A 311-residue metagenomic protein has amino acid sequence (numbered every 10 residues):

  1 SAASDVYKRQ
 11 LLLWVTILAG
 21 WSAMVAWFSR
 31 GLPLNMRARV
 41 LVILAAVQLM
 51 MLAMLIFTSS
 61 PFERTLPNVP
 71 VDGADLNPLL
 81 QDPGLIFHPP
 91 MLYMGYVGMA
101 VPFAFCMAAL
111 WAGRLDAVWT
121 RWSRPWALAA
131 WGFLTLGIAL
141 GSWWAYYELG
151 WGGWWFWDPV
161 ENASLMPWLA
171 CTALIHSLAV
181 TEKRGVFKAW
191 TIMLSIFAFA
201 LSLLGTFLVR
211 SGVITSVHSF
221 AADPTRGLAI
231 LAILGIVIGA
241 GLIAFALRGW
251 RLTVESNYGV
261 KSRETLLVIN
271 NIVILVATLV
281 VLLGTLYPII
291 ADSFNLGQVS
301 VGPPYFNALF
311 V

Functional and structural regions predicted by a protein language model:
S1, M24-R37, L52-P67, C106 (+5 more regions): Transmembrane alpha-helix boundary signature
A2-V6: Short, small-residue-biased leader/transition segments that mark boundaries at the very start of proteins
K8-L13, G84-A100, D158-P167: Membrane-interface loop-to-helix entry segments
W14-R30, V101-L110, W168-L178: Central hydrophobic cores of alpha-helical transmembrane segments in multi-pass inner-membrane proteins across all
M24-Q48, W111-G132, W157, V180-I196 (+2 more regions): Membrane-interfacial loop-to-helix junctions in multi-pass inner-membrane proteins
F62-P70, M94-G113, C171-H176, L208-S216 (+2 more regions): Juxtamembrane interface elements at the cytosolic ends of transmembrane helices in multi-pass membrane proteins
G141-N162, G212-I214, S219: Interfacial helix-loop-helix junctions of multi-pass membrane proteins
P159-M166, S216-V311: Contiguous transmembrane helix-bundle modules in multi-pass membrane proteins
